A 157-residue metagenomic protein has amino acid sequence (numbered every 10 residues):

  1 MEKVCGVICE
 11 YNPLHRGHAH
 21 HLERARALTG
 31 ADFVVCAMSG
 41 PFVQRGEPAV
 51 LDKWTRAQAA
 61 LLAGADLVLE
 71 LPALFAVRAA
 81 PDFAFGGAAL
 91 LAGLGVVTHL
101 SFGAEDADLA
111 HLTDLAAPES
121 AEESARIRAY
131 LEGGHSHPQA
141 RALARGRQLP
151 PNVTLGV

Functional and structural regions predicted by a protein language model:
M1-E2, F33-C36, G64-V68, A142-Q148: Generic detector of short, locally flexible boundary/turn motifs and exposed helical patches
M1-K53: N-terminal catalytic cores of NTP/NDP-binding nucleotidyl/phosphoryl-transfer enzymes
R24-L28, K53-A59, R128-G133: Short, functional N-terminal and low-complexity linear motifs
R26-A27, L61, A88, A92-G93: Non-catalytic positions within long, well-ordered alpha-helices that form the structural scaffold/packing of enzyme
T29-D32, A65, V96-V97: Short, high-confidence coil segments that cap the C-terminus of an alpha-helix and link into the following beta-strand
E47-Q58, D82-F85: Glycine-rich loop at the start of a catalytic domain that most often binds anionic cofactors/ligands
A57-A73: A glycine-rich helix N-cap at a beta->alpha junction
E70-V157: Active-site cores that bind ATP or allylic diphosphates and position pyrophosphate for catalysis
